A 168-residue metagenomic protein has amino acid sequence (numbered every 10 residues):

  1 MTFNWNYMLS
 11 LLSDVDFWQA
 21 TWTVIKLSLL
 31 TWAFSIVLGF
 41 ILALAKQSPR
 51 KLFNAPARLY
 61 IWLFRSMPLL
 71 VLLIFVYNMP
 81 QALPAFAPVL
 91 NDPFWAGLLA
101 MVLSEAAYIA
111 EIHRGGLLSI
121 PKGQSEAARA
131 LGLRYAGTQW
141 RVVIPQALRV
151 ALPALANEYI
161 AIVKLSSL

Functional and structural regions predicted by a protein language model:
M1-L168: Transmembrane alpha-helices and adjacent helix-loop boundaries
